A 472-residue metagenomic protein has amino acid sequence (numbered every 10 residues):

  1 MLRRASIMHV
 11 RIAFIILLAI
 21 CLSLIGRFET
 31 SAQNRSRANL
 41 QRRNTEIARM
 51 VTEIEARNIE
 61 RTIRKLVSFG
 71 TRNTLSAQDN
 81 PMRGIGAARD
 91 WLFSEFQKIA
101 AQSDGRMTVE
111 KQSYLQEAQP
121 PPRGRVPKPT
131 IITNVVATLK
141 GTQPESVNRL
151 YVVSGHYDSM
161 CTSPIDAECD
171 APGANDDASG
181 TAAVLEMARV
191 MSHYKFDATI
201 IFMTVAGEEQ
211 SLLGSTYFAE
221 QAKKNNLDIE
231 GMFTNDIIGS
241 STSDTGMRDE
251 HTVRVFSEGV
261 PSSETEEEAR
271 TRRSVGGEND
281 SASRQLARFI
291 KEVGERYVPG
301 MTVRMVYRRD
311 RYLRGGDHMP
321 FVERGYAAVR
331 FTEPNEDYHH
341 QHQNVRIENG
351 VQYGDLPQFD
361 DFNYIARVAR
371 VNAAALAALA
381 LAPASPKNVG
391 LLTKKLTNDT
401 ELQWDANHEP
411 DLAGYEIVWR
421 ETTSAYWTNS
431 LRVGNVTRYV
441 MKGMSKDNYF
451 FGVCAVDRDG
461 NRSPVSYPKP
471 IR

Functional and structural regions predicted by a protein language model:
R35-S36, N58-K140: A non-catalytic alpha/beta surface segment that caps or lines the substrate-entry region of metallo-dependent hydrolase
V67, I238-E258, R304-P383: Active-site-adjacent mobile loop/cap segments within catalytic or ligand-binding domains
A137, V153-S154, D158-L212, N372: Alpha-helical metal-binding/catalytic segments enriched in His/Glu/Asp
V184, G434-V440, Y449: Short S/T/G- and acidic-enriched coil/turn segments that sit immediately N-terminal to beta-strands in beta-sandwich
V205-G316, A328: Metal-dependent peptidase/peptidase-like ectodomains
N398-D411: Conserved aromatic anchor
M441-R462: Beta-strand-rich modules
R458-R472: Extracellular fibronectin type III
